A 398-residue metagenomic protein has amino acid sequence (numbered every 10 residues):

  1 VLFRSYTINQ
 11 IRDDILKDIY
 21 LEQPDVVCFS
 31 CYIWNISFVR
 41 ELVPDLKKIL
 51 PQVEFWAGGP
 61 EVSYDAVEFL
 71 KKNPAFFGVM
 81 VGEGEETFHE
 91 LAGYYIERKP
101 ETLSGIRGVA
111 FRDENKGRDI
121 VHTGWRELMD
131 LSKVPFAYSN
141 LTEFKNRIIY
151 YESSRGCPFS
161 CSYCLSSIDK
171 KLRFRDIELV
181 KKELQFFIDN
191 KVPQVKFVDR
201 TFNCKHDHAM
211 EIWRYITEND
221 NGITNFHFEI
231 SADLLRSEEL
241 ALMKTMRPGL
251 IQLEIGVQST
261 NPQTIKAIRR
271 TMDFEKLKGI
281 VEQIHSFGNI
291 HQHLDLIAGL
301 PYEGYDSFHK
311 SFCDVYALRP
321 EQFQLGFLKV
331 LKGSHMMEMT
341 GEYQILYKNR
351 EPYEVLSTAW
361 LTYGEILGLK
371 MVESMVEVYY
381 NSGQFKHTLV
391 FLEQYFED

Functional and structural regions predicted by a protein language model:
F3-S5, N9, R200, D295-I297 (+1 more regions): Conserved acidic functional residues
R4-W125: Glycine-rich beta-alpha loop elements in corrinoid/cobalamin-binding modules across cobalamin-dependent enzymes
I8, Y32-I36, E61-S63, G84-T87 (+7 more regions): Short, solvent-exposed loop/turn segments at secondary-structure junctions
P24-D25, L42, H206, E218-L234 (+1 more regions): A structural motif corresponding to the C-terminal lobe/cap of the Radical SAM core domain
F29, A57, V81, F197-D199 (+3 more regions): Conserved beta-strand positions
K47-Q52, P74, K99-E101, T217-I223 (+2 more regions): Short helix-capping segments at alpha-helix termini
S132-S286: Radical SAM [4Fe-4S] cluster-binding motif and immediate context
